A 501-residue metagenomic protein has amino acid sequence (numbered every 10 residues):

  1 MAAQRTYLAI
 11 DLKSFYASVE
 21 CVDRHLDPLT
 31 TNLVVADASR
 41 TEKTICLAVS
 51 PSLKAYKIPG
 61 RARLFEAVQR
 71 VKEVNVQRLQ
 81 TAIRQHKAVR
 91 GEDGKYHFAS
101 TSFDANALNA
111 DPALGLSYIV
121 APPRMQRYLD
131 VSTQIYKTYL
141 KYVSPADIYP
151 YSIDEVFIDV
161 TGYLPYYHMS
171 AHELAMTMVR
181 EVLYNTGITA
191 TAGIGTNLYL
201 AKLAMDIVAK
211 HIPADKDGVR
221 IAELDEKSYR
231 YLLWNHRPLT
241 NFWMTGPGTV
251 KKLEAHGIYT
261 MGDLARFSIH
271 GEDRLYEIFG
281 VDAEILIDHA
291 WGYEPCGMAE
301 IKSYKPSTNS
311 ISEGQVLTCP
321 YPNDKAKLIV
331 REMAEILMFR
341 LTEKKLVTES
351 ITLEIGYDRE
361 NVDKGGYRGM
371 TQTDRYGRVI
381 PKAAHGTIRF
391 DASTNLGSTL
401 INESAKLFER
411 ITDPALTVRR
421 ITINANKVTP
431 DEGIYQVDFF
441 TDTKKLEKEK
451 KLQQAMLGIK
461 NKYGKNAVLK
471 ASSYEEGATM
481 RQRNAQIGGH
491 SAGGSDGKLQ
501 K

Functional and structural regions predicted by a protein language model:
M1-D288, P295-M298, T443-K501: Gly/Gly-Pro- and Ser/Thr-rich, intrinsically disordered tail segments characteristic of DNA damage-repair and tolerance
A2, A9, N241, P247-T417 (+1 more regions): DNA-contacting surface of Y-family translesion DNA polymerases
K13-F15, S39-K43, Y357-V362, V428-D431: Short, charged/polar surface micro-motifs in flexible loops or helix N-caps
R40, D104-L108, P112, A299 (+5 more regions): N-proximal short alpha-helices
K72-H86, G314, N323-A334, L416 (+2 more regions): Contiguous hydrophobic segments
T196-Y199, D288-W291, V347-R359, T417-T429 (+1 more regions): A glycine-rich phosphate-binding loop feature that marks nucleotide/adenosyl-phosphate handling sites
A405-N461: C-terminal hydrophobic structural anchor segments that stabilize assembly/packing rather than catalytic chemistry
